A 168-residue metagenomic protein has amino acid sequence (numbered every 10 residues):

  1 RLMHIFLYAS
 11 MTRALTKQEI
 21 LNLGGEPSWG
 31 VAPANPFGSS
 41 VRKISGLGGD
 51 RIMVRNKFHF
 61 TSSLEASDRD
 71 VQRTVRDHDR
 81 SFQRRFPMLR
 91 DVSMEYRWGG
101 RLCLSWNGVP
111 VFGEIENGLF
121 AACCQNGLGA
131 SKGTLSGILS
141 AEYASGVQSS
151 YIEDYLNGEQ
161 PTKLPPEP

Functional and structural regions predicted by a protein language model:
R1-N117: Active-site substrate-recognition segment that forms the wall of the catalytic cavity or substrate channel
I115-P168: C-terminal lid/capping helical subdomain adjacent to the catalytic/cofactor pocket in oxidative enzymes
